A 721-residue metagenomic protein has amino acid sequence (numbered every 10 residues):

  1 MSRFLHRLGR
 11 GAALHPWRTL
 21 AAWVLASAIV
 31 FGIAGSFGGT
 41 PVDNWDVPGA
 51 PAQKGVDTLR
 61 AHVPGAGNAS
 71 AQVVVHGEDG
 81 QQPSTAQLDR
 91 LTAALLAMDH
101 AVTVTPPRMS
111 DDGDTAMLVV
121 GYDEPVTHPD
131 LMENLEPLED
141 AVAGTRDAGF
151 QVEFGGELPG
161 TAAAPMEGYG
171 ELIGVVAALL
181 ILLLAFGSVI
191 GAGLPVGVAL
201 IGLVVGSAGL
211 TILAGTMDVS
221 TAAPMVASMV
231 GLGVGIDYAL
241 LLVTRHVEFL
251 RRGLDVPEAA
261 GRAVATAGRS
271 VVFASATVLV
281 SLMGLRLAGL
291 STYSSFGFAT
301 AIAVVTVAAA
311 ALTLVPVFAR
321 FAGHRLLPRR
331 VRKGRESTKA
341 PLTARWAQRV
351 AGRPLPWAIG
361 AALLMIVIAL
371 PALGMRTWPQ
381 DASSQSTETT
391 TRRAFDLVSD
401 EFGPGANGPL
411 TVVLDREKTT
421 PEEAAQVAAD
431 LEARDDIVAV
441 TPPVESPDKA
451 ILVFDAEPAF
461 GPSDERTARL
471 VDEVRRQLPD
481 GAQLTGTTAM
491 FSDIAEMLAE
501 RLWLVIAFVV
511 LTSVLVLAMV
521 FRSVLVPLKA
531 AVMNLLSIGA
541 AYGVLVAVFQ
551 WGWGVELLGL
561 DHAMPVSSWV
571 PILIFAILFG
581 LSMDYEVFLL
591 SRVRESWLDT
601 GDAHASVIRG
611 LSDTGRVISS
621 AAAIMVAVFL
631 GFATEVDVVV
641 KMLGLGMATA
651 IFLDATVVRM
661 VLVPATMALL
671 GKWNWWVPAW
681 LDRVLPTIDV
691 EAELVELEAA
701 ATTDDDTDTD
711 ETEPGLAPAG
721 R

Functional and structural regions predicted by a protein language model:
M1-G39, A101, Y122-T377, P479 (+1 more regions): Membrane-embedded transmembrane helical bundles of large multi-pass transporters/channels
G9, W17, D43-V47, D79-Q82: A short N-terminal beta->alpha junction/helix N-cap motif
G39-T40, H76: Glycine-/proline-rich flexible loop or hinge segments
T40-D43, Q380-A382: Short hinge/gating elements
N44-W45, A52, M229: Disorder-to-helix initiation segments
G49-S70, G77-G156, G374-L557, M564-P565 (+3 more regions): Structured non-transmembrane domains adjacent to transmembrane bundles in polytopic membrane proteins
S70-Q72, E691-A692: Internal transmembrane alpha-helix with an interfacial aromatic "cap," most often the third helix
